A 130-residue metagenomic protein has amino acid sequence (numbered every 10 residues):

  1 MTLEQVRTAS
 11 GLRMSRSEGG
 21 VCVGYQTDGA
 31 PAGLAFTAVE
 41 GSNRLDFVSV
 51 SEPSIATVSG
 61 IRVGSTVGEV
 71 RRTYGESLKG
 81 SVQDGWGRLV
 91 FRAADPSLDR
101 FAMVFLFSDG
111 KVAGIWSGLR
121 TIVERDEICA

Functional and structural regions predicted by a protein language model:
T2-G41, R62-D126: A cross-family detector of function-defining hotspots
P31, S51-P53: A broad, low-specificity signal for short, low-complexity segments enriched in glycine/proline and polar/charged
G41-V50: Eukaryote-biased recognition of intrinsically disordered, low-complexity regulatory segments
S54-I61: Second-shell loop/turn segments in exported
I128-A130: Short, solvent-exposed mixed-charge patches
